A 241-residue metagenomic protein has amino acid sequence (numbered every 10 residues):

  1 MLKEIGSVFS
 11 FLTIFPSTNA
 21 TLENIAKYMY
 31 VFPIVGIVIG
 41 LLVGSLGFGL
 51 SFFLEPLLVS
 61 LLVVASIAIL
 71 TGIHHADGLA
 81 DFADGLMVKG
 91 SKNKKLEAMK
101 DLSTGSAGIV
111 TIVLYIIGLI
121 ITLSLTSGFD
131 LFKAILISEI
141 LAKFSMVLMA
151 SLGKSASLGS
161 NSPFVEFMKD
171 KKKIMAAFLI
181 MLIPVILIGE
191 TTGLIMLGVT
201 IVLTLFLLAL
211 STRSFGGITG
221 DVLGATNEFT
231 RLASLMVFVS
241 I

Functional and structural regions predicted by a protein language model:
M1-T21: Membrane-proximal soluble regions of multi-pass membrane proteins
G6-S10, N24-L50, S162-E166: N-terminal beta-alpha supersecondary unit
S17-T21, H74, K94, V147-L158 (+1 more regions): C-terminal ends of transmembrane helices
K27-V43, G85-F129, A134-I135, K171-I186 (+2 more regions): Multi-pass membrane catalytic core of lipid/isoprenoid biosynthesis enzymes
V31-A83, K133-I137, T192-R213: Membrane-embedded alpha-helical segments that form the functional core of polytopic membrane enzymes, especially those
L58, L62, I112-K154, G189-L210 (+1 more regions): Alpha-helical transmembrane segments
V63-T104, S211-T230: Acidic (Asp/Glu-rich) catalytic motifs at the cytosolic membrane interface
F144-A177, S214-I218: Solvent-exposed interhelical
